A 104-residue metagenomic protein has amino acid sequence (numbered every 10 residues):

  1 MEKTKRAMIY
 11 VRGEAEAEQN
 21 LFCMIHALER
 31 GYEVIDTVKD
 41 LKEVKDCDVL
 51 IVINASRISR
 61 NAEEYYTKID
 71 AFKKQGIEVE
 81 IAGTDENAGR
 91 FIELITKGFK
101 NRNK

Functional and structural regions predicted by a protein language model:
M1-K104: Short, structured surface patches at the beginning of a domain
